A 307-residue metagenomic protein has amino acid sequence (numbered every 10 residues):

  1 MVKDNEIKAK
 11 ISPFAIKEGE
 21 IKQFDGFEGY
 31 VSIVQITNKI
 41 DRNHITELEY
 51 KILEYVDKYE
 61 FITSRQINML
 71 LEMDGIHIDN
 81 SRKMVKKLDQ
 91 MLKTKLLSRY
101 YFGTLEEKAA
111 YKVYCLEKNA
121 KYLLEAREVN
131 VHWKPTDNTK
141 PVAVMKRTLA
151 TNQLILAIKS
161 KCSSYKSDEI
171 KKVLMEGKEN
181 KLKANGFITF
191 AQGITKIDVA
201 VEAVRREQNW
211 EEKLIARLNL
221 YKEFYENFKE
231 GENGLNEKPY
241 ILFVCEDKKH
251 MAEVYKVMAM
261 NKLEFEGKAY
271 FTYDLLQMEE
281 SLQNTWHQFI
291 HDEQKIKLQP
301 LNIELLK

Functional and structural regions predicted by a protein language model:
M1-E128, N138: Nuclease-adjacent, charged terminal/linker segments that flank catalytic cores
V2-G29, K39, L70, P135-K307: Electrostatic, structured charged patches in enzyme active sites and in nucleic-acid/phosphate-binding
